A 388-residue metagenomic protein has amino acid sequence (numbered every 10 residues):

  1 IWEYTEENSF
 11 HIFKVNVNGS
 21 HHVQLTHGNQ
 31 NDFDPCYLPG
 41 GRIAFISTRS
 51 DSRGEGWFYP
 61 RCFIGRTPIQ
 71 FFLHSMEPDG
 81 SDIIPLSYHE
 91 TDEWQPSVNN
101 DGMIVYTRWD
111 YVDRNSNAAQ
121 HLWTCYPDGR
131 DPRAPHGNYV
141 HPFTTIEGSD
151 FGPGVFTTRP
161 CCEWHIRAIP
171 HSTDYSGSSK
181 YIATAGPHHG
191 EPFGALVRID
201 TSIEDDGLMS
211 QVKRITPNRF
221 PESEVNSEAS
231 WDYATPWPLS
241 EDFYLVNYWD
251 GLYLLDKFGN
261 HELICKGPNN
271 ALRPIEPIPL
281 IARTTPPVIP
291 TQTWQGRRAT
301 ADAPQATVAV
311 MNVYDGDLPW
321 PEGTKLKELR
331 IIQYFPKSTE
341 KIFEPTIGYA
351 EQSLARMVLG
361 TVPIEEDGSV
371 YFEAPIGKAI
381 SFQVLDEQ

Functional and structural regions predicted by a protein language model:
I1-F10, F45-P68, Y106-H121, S179-T201 (+1 more regions): Short, conserved, GDST-rich strand-edge loop motifs in beta-rich repeat architectures
E7-S75, D79-W94: Asp-box/WD-like beta-propeller blade repeats and closely related beta-sheet repeat scaffolds
H11-N18, R61-G80, A119-R130, A195-D205 (+1 more regions): Beta-propeller blade signature
N16-N31, M76-T91, Y126-C162, I203-E228 (+1 more regions): Multi-bladed beta-propeller domains
N29-A44, E90-V105, V140-K180, E222-W237 (+2 more regions): Conserved beta-propeller blade repeats
C162-L255: Loop/turn-rich, solvent-exposed surfaces of beta-rich toroidal or solenoidal domains
N270-A271, F372-Q388: Sequence context surrounding c-type heme c attachment/ligation sites in exported
I347-D367: Short, acidic Ser/Thr/Gly-rich low-complexity loop/linker segments typical of extracellular and cell-surface proteins
